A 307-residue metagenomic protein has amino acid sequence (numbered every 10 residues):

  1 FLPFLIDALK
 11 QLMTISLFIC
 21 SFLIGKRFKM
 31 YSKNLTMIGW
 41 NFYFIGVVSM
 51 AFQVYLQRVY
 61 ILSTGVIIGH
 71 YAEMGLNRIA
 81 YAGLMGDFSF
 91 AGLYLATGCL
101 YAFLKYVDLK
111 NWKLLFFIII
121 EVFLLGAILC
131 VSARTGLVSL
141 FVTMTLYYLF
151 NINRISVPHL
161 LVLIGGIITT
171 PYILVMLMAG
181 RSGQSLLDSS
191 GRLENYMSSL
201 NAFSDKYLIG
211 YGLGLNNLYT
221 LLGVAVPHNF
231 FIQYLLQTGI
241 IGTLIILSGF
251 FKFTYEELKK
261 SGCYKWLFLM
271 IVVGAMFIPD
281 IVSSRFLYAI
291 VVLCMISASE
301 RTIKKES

Functional and structural regions predicted by a protein language model:
L2-K26, M37-F42: Aromatic-anchored transmembrane helix interface
T36-G65, M85-S132, L137-F150: Alpha-helical transmembrane segments of multi-pass inner-membrane proteins
V47, T97-D108, I240-K259, L293-M295: Hydrophobic, aromatic-rich transmembrane alpha-helices and their immediate juxtamembrane boundary segments
A51-R58, V131, Y148-L187, L200-D205: A membrane-periplasm/extracellular boundary helix in multi-pass inner-membrane enzymes that assemble envelope glycans
I68, L177-T238: Long extracytoplasmic/lumenal interhelical loops at the membrane interface of multi-pass membrane proteins
K105-I119, N151-L160, F251-L267: Membrane-interface helix-loop-helix junctions at transmembrane boundaries of multi-pass membrane enzymes, predominantly
L125, L129, G223-E257: A conserved mid-to-late transmembrane alpha helix and its immediate loop/hinge that forms the functional core
F141, W266-G274, I281-S307: Transmembrane alpha-helices of multi-pass inner-membrane enzymes
